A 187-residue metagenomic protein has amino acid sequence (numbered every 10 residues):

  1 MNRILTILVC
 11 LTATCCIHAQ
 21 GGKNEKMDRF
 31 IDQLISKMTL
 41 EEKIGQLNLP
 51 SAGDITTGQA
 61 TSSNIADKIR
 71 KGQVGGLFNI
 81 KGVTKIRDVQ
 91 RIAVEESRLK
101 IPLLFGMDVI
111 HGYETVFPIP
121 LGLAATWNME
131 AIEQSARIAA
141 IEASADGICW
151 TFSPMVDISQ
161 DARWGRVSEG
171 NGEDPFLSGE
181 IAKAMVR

Functional and structural regions predicted by a protein language model:
M1-K23: Bacterial Sec-dependent N-terminal signal peptides
Q20-R187: N-terminal beta-rich core of secreted/periplasmic extracellular enzymes
